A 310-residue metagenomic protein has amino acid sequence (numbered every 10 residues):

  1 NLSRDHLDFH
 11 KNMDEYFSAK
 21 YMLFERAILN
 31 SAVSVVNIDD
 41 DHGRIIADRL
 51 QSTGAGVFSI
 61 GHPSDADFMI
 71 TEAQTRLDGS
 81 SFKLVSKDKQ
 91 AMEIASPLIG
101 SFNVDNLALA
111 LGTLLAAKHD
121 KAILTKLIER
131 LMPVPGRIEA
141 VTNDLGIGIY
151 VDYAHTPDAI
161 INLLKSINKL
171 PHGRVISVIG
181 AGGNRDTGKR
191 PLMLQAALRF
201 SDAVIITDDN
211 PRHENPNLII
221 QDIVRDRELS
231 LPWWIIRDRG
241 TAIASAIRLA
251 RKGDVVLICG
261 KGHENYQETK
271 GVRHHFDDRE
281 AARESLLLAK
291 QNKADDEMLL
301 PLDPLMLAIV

Functional and structural regions predicted by a protein language model:
N1-I149, H172, D226, P232-W233 (+1 more regions): Acidic, Mg2+-coordinating active-site environments of NTP-dependent enzymes
A55-G56, K89, L109-V310: ATP-dependent carboxylate-amine ligase
